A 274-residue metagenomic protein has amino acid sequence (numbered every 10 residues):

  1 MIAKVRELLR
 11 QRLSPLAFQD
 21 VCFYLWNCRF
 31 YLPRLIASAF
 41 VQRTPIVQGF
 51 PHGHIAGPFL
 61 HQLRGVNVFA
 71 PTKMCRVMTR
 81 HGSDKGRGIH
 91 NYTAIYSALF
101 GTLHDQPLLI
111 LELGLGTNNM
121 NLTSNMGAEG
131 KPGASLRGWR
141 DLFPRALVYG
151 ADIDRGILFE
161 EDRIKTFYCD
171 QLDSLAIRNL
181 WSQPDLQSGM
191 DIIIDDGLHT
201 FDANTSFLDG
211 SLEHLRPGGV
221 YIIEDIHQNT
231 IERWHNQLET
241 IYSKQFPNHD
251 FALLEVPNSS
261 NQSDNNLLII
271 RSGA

Functional and structural regions predicted by a protein language model:
M1-I194, L198-I222, H227-A274: A short alpha-helical cap/connector motif
